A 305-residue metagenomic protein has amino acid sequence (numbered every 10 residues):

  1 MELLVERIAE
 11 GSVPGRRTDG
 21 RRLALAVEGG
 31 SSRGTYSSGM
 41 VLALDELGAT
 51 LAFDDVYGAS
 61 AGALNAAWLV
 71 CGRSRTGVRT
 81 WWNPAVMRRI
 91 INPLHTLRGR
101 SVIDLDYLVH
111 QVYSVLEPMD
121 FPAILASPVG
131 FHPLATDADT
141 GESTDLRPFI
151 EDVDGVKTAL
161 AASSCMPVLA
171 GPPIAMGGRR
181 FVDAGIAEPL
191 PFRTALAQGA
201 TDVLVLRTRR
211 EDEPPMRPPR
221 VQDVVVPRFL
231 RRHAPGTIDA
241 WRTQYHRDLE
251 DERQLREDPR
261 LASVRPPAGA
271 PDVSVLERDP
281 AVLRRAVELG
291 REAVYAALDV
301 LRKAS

Functional and structural regions predicted by a protein language model:
M1-V56, A67-S305: Patatin-like phospholipase
G58, G62: Gly/Ala-rich beta-loop-alpha elbow adjacent to hydrolase catalytic centers
